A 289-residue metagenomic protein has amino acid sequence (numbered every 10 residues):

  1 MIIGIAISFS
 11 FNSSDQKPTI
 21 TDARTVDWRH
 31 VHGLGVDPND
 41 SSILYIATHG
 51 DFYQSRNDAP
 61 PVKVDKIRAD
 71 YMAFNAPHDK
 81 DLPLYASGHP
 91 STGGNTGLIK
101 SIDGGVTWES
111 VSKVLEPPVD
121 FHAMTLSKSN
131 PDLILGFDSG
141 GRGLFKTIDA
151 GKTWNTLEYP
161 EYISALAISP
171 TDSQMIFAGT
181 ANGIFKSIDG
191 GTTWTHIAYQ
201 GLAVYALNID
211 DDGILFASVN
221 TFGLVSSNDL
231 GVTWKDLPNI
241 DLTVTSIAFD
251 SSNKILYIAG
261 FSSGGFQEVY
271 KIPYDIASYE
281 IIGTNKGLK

Functional and structural regions predicted by a protein language model:
M1-K289: Extracellular glycan-interacting surfaces
